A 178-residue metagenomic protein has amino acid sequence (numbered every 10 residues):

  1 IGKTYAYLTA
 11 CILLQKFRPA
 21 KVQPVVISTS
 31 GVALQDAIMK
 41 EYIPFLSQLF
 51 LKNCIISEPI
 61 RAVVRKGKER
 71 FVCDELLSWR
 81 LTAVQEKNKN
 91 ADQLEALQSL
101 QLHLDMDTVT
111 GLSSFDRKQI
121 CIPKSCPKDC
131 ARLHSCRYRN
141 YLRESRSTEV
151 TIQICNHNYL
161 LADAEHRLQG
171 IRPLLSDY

Functional and structural regions predicted by a protein language model:
I1-A10: Walker A/P-loop
Y5, M39-K40, E165: Conserved strand-to-helix beginnings and helix N-cap segments that scaffold or border functional pockets
I12-L13, R70: Residue-level marker of positions within ordered structural domains that often coincide with functionally constrained
L14-A20: Post-Walker A helix-loop "phosphate-sensing" segment adjacent to the P-loop in P-loop NTPases
K21-V25, T29-Q153, H157-L161: A substrate-engagement module of RecA-like helicase motors
L161-L168: Flexible, glycine/threonine-enriched loop-and-boundary segments that flank and lead into catalytic domains of large
G170-R172: Replace "in large, NTP-powered and nucleic-acid-processing enzymes" with "in large, NTP-powered factors and other
L175-Y178: SF2 helicase catalytic motif II
